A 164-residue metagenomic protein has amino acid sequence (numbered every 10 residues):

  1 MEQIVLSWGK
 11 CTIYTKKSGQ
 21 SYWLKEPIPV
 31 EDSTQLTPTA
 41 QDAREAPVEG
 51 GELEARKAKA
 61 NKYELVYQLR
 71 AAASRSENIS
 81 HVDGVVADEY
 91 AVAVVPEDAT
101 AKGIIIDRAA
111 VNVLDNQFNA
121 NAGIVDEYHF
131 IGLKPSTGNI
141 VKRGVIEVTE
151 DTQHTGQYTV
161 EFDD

Functional and structural regions predicted by a protein language model:
M1-A71, A109-V125: Solvent-exposed edge beta-strands and adjacent loop segments that serve as assembly or binding interfaces
L24-K25, V94, V160: Generic recognition of long tandem-repeat/solenoid scaffolds
Q41-R44, K59-N61, S74, D88 (+2 more regions): Intrinsic disorder/low-complexity segments
P47, I104-D164: Mixed-charge, glycine-accented linear interaction segment located at domain edges/termini
E64-Q68, A91-A93, E127-I131: Beta-strand secondary-structure signal
L69-A73, P96-D98, A110, G132-S136: Beta-strand elements of well-folded, non-transmembrane domains
E77-I104: Short, acidic/charged, Gly/Pro-enriched secondary-structure junctions
